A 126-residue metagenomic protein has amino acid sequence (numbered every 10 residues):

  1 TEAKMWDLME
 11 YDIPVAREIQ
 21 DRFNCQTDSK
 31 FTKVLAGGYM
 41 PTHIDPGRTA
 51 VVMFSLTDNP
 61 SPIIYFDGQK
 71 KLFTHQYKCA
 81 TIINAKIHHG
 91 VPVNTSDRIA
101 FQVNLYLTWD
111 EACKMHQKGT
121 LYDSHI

Functional and structural regions predicted by a protein language model:
T1-N24: Non-heme Fe(II)/2-oxoglutarate
Y11, I64-F66, A112-Q117: Short, charged, solvent-exposed linker or helix-capping segments at domain edges/interfaces that act as flexible hinges
R17-A85, I99: Catalytic core of non-heme Fe(II) oxygenases with the double-stranded beta-helix
G38-T42, H89-P92, W109-K114: Short catalytic/ligand-binding loop motif for oxyanion handling, primarily in non-cytosolic enzymes, centered on
G47, V93, Y106: Alpha-helical and His/Cys-centered functional microenvironments
L56, V103-L107: Short beta-strand-to-loop capping motifs
K86-F101: Ligand-binding loop in jelly-roll beta-barrel domains
S96, Y106-I126: Active-site or metal-binding loop neighborhoods of secreted/extracellular toxin and effector enzymes
